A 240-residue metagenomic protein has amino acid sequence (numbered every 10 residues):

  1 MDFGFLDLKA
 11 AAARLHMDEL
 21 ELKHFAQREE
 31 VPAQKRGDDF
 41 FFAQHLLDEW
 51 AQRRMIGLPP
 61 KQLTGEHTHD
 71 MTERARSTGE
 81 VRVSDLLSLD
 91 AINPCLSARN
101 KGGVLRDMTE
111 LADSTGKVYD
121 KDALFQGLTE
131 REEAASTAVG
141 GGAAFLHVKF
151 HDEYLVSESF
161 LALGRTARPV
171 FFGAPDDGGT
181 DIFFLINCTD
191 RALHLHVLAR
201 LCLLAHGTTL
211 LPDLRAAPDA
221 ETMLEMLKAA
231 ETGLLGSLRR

Functional and structural regions predicted by a protein language model:
M1-R240: Cytosolic covalent-transfer regions centered on His/Cys nucleophiles that carry phosphoryl or persulfide groups
